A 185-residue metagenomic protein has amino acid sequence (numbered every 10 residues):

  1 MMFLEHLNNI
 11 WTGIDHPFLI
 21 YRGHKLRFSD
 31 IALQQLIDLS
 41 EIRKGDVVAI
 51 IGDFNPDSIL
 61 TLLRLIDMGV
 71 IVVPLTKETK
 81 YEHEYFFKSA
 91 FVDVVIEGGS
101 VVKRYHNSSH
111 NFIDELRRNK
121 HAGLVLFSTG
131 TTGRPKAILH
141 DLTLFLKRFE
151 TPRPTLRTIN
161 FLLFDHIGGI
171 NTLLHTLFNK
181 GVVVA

Functional and structural regions predicted by a protein language model:
H6-I42, H140: Conserved AMP-binding/adenylate-forming core of the ANL superfamily
H24, L36-E78, F161-L163: Conserved AMP-binding/adenylate-forming
H24-R27, V73, E84-A122, R134: ANL superfamily adenylate-forming
I31, G69, F86, V95 (+1 more regions): Residue-level signal for inorganic ion chemistry
V48, L65, S128-T131, T158 (+1 more regions): Conserved S/T- and glycine-rich ATP-binding loop of Class I adenylate-forming
G52, V73-F87, G181-A185: ATP-dependent adenylate-forming carboxylate-activation enzymes
E115, K120-E150: Conserved AMP-binding A3 loop
L146-R157, F164-A185: Conserved AMP-binding/adenylation subdomain of ANL enzymes
